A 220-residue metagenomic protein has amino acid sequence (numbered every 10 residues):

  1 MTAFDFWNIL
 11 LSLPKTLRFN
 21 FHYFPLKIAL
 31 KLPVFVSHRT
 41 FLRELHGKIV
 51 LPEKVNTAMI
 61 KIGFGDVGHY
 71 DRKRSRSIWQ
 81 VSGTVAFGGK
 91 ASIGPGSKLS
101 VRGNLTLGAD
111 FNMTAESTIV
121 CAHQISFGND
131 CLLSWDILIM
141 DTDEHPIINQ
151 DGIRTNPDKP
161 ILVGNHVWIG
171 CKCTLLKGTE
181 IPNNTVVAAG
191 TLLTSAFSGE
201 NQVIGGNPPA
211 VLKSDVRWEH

Functional and structural regions predicted by a protein language model:
M1-M140, G164-H166, C173, N183 (+2 more regions): Domain-scale signature associated with acetyltransferase and cell-envelope carbohydrate enzymes
N149-G152, D215-V216: Short acidic, glycine/proline-rich loop/turn micro-motifs
G152-G164: Glycine-rich NAD(P)-binding loop of Rossmann-like domains
I161, G178-T179, N201: A short, glycine- and basic residue-enriched loop/turn that sits immediately adjacent to a domain's principal
I181-P182, V186-A188, L192: A generic "structured core" feature
